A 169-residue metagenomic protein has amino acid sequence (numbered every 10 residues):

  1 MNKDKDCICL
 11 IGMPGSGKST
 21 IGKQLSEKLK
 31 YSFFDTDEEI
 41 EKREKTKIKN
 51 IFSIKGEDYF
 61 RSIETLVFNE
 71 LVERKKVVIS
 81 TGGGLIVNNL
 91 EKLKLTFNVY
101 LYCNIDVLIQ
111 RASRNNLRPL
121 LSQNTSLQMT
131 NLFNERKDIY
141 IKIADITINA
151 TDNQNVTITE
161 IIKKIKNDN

Functional and structural regions predicted by a protein language model:
M1-K5, T20, Q24, K28 (+2 more regions): NTP-dependent small-molecule kinase module
L10: Hydrophobic anchor at the beta1->P-loop junction of P-loop NTPases
M13: P-loop (Walker A) phosphate-binding loop of NTP-binding proteins
G17: Conserved glycine(s) of the Walker
T36-L93, S126, N134: ATP-dependent small-molecule kinase phosphotransfer cores that center on conserved nucleotide phosphate-binding segments
G83-I86, N104-D106, N153: Short glycine-rich anion-binding loops that position phosphate/pyrophosphate groups of nucleotides and phosphorylated
L93-N116, I148: Conserved phosphate-donor/acceptor-positioning beta-strand/loop module used by diverse small-molecule
V107-R111, N116-I143, T151-D152: Replace "adjacent to P-loop NTPase cores in ATP/GTP-dependent enzymes" with "adjacent to NTP-binding cores
